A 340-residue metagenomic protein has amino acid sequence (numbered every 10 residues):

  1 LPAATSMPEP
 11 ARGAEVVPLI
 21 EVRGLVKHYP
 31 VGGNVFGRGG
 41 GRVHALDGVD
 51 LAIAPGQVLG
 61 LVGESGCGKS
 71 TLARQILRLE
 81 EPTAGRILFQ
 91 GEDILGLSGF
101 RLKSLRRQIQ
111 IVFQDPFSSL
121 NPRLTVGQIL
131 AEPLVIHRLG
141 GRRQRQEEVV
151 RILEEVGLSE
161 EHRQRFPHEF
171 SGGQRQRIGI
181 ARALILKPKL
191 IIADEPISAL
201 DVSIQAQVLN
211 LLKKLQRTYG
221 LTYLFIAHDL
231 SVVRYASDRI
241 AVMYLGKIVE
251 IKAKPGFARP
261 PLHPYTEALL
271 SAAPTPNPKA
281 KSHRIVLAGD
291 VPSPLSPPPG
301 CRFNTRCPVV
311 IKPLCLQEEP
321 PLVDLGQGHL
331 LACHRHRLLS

Functional and structural regions predicted by a protein language model:
L1-P18, G32-G37, A253-S340: Charged, flexible cofactor/metal-binding loops and thiol motifs
L77: Helix-to-loop junction immediately C-terminal to a conserved catalytic motif
G85-D93, L105: Conserved ABC transporter NBD signature motif
D93, Q144-E161, E267-S271: Conserved ABC ATPase "signature" region
F166-F170, Q174: Conserved ABC ATPase signature
I185-K189: A short, proline-enriched helix->beta-strand linker immediately N-terminal to the Walker B motif in ABC-type P-loop
I192, P196, L200, I204-S282: P-loop NTP-binding/switch modules centered on Walker-like glycine-rich loops
